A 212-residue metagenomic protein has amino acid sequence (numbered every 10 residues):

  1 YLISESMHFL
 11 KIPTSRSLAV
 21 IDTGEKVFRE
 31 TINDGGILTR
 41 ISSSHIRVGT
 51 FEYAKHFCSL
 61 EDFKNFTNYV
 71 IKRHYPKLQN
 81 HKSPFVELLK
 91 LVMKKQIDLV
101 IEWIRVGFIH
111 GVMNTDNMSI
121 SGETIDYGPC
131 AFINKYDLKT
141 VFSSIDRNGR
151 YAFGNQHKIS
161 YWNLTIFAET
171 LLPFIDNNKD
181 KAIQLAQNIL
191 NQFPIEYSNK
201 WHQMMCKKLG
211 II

Functional and structural regions predicted by a protein language model:
Y1-H81, I120-E123, N163: Conserved ATP-binding subdomain of kinase catalytic cores across diverse folds
L2, K95, V112: Short, conserved clusters of charged catalytic residues that mark active-site and nucleotide-handling motifs
H81-K90: Membrane-interfacial amphipathic/re-entrant helices at transmembrane-helix boundaries
K90-M93, I97, I104, S121-I212: C-terminal catalytic region of ATP-dependent kinase domains
W103-H110: Catalytic-loop of the protein kinase fold
G111-I120: Hydrophobic residue at the +6 position relative to the catalytic HRD Asp in the kinase catalytic loop
